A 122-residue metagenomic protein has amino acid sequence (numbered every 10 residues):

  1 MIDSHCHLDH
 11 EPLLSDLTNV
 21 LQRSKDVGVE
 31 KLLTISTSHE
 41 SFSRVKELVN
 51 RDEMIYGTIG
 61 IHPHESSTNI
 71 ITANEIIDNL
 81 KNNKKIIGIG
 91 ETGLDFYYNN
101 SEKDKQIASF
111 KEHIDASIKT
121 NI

Functional and structural regions predicted by a protein language model:
M1-I122: Mid-domain alpha/beta scaffold segments of enzyme catalytic cores
